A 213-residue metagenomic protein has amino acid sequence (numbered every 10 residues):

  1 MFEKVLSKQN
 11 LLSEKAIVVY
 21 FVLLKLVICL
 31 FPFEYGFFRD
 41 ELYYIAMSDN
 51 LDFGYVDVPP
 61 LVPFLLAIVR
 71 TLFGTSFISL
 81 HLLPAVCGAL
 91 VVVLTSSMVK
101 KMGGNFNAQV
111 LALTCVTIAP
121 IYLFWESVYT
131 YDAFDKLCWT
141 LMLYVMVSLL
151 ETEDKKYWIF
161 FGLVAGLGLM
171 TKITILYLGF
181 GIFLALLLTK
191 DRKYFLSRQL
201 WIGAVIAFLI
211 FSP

Functional and structural regions predicted by a protein language model:
E14, L90, T95-I118, K136-L137: Transmembrane-helix signature of polytopic, membrane-embedded enzymes that assemble or transfer cell-envelope glycans
F21-V22, A112-T117, A165, L169: Short helix- or helix-capping micro-motifs that position conserved polar/aromatic residues at function-defining sites
F31-Y44, F53-I68, G74-I78: Extracytoplasmic catalytic/substrate-binding loops of multi-pass membrane glycan-assembly enzymes
N50, V145, Y157-I173, F211: Membrane-interface alpha helices of multi-pass inner-membrane proteins
V62, L66-R70, L83-L94, G103 (+1 more regions): Transmembrane alpha-helices of multi-pass, membrane-embedded glycan-processing enzymes that use lipid-linked
K100-G103, M142-Y157: Membrane-interface transmembrane helices that cradle and orient dolichyl/undecaprenyl
S127-D135: Short acidic/glycine- and proline-prone juxtamembrane loop motifs at membrane-interface regions of multi-pass membrane
E151, L178-F208: Perimembrane helix-loop-helix junctions
